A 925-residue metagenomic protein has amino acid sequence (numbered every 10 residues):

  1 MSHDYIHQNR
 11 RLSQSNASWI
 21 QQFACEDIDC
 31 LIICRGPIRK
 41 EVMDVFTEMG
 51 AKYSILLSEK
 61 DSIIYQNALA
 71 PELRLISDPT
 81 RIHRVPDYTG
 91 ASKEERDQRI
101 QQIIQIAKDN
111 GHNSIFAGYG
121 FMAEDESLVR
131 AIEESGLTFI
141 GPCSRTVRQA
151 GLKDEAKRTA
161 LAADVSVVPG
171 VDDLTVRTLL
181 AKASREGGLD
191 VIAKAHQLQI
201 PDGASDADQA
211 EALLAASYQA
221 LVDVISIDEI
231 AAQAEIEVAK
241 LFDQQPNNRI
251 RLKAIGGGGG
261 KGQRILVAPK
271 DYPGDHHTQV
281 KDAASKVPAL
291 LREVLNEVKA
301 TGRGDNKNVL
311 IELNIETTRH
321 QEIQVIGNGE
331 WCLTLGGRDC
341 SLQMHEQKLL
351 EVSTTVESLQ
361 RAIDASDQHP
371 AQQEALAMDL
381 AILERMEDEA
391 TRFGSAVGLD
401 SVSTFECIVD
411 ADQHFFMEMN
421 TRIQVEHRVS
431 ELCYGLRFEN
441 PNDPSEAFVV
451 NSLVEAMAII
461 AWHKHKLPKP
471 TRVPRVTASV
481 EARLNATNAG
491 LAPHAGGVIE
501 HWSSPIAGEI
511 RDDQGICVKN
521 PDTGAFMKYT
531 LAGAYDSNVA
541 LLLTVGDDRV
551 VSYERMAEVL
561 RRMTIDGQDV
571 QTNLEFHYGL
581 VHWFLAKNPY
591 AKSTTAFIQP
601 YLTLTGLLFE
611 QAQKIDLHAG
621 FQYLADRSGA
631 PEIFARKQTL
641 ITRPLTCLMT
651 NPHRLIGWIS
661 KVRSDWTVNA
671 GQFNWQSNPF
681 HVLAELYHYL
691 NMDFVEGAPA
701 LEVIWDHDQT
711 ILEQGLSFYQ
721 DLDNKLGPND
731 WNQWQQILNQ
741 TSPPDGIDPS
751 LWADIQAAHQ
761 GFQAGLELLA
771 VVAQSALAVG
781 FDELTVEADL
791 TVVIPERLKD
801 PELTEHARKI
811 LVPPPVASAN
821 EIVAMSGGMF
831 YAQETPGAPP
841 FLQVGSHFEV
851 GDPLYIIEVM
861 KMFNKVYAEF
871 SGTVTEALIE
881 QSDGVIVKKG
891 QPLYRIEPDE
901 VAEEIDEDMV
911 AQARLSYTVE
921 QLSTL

Functional and structural regions predicted by a protein language model:
M1-V167, D172-S205, Q209, S226-D228: ATP-binding N-terminal substructure of ATP-dependent carboxylate-amine bond-forming enzymes
S2-K40, D44, E48, Y53 (+9 more regions): ATP-dependent carboxylate activation and anion-phosphoryl transfer catalytic cores that bind Mg-ATP to form
R99-I103, A234-A239, A390: Generic hydrophobic alpha-helical segments
G120-M122, I255-G257, T487: Short glycine-rich anion-binding loops that position phosphate/pyrophosphate groups of nucleotides and phosphorylated
A162-T278, T301-N306, L310, I315-L333: Rossmann-like NAD(P)H-binding beta-loop-alpha module
L198-R249, E374-D379, D443-F448, A456 (+7 more regions): Intrinsically disordered, low-complexity acidic Ser/Thr-rich regulatory segments
K240-D243, A254-G256, I311-E316, V325-I326 (+10 more regions): Replace "in large, NTP-powered and nucleic-acid-processing enzymes" with "in large, NTP-powered factors and other
H577-Y578, H582-E858, M862, A868 (+5 more regions): Flexible, low-complexity "carrier/transfer arms" centered on conserved reactive residues that transiently bear covalent
